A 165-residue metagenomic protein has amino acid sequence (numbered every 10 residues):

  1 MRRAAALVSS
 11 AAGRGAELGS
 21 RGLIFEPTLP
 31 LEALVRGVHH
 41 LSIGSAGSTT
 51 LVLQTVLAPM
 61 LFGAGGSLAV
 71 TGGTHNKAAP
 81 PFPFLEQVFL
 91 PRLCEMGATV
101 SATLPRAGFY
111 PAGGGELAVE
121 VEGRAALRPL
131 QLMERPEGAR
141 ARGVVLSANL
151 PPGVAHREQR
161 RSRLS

Functional and structural regions predicted by a protein language model:
M1-V8, E120-A126: Short, structured secondary-structure boundary patches
R2-S101: A generic, well-ordered mixed alpha/beta core segment in the N-terminal half of proteins
F25-E26, L31-G37, S42-A46, F62 (+3 more regions): Phosphate/diphosphate-binding glycine-rich loops and adjacent basic-rich segments that engage nucleotide
